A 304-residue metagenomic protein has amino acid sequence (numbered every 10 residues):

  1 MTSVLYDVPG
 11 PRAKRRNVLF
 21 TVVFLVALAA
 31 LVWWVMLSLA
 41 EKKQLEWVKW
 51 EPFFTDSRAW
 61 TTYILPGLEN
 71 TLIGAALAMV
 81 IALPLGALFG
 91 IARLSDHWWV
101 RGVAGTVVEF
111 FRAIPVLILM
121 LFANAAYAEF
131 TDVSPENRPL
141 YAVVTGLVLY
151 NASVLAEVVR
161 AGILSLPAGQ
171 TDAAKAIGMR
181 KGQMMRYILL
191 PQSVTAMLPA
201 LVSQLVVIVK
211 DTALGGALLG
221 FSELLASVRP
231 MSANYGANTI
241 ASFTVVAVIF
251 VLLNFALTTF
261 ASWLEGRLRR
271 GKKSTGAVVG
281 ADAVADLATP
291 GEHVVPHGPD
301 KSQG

Functional and structural regions predicted by a protein language model:
M1-G304: Transmembrane alpha-helices and adjacent helix-loop boundaries
